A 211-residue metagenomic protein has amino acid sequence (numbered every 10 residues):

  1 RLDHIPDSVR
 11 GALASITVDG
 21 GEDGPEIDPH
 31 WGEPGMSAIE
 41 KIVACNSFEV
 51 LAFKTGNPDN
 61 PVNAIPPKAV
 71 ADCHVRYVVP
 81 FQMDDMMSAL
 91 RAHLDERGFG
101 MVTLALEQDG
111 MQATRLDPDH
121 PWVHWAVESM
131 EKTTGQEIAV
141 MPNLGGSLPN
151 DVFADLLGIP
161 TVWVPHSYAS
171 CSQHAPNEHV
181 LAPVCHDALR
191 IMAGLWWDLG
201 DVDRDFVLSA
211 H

Functional and structural regions predicted by a protein language model:
R1-N60, A64-K68, P80-S88, M101-H211: An extended, acidic, His-containing surface patch that forms the Zn2+-binding/catalytic region of metallohydrolases
D72: Acidic, contiguous internal or C-terminal segments within carbohydrate-active enzymes that form a structured patch used
R91-G100: A common structural junction motif
